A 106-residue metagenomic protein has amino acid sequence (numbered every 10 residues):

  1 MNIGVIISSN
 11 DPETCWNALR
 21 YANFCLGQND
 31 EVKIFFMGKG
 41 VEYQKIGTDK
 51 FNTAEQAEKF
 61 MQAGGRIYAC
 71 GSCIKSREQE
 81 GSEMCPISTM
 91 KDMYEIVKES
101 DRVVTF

Functional and structural regions predicted by a protein language model:
I3-W16, V41-T48: Short, glycine-rich nucleotide/cofactor-binding loops
T14-Q28: Histidine-anchored nucleotide/phosphate-binding helix
R20, D49-A54, P86-T89: Charged helix-capping and loop-helix junction motifs
N29, G64, S100-D101: Short, well-ordered alpha-helix to beta-strand connector turns
V32-M37, I67-G71: Short internal beta-strands
G38-Y43, I74-K75: Short active-site-proximal "capping" loops at secondary-structure junctions
K50-S76: A glycine-rich helix N-cap at a beta->alpha junction
K75-F106: C-terminal structural segments of small proteins and small subunits
